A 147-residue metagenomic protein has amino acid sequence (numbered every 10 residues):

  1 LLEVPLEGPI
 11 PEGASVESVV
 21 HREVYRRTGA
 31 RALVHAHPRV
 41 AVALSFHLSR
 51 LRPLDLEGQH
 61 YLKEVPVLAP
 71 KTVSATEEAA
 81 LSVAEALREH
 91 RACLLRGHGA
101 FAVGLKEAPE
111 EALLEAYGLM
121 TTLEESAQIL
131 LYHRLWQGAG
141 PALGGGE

Functional and structural regions predicted by a protein language model:
L1-E147: Glycine-rich flexible loops
